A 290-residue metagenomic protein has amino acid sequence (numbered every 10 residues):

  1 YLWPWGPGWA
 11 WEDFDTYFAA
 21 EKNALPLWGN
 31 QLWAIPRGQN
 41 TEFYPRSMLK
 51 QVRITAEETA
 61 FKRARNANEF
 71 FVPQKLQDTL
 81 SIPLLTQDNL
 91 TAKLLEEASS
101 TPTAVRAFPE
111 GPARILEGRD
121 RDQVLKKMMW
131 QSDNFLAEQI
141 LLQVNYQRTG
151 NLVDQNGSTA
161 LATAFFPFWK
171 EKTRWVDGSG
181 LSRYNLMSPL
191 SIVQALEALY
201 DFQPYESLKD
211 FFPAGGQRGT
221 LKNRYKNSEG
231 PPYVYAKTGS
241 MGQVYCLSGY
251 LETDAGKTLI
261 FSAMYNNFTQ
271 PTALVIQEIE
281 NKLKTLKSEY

Functional and structural regions predicted by a protein language model:
Y1-G6, T103-G111, A214: Short, glycine/proline-biased beta-turn/loop segments that scaffold the active-site neighborhood
Y1-R63, Q74-L76, N281-Y290: Periplasmic/cell-envelope proteins involved in peptidoglycan metabolism and beta-lactam response
D15-T16, L84-L85, K237-M241: Short Gly/Pro-enriched turn/cap motifs at secondary-structure boundaries
A20-K22, R65-E69, L90, F135 (+4 more regions): Extracytoplasmic
A24-P26, F71, I260-A263: Soluble periplasmic/extracytoplasmic beta-strand elements of cell-envelope proteins
L25, M128, F211-F212: A generic structural signal for nonpolar/aromatic side chains embedded in well-ordered alpha-helices
K50-S207: A small/polar active-site loop signature that marks catalytic segments
L141-Y290: Small-residue-rich helix-loop
